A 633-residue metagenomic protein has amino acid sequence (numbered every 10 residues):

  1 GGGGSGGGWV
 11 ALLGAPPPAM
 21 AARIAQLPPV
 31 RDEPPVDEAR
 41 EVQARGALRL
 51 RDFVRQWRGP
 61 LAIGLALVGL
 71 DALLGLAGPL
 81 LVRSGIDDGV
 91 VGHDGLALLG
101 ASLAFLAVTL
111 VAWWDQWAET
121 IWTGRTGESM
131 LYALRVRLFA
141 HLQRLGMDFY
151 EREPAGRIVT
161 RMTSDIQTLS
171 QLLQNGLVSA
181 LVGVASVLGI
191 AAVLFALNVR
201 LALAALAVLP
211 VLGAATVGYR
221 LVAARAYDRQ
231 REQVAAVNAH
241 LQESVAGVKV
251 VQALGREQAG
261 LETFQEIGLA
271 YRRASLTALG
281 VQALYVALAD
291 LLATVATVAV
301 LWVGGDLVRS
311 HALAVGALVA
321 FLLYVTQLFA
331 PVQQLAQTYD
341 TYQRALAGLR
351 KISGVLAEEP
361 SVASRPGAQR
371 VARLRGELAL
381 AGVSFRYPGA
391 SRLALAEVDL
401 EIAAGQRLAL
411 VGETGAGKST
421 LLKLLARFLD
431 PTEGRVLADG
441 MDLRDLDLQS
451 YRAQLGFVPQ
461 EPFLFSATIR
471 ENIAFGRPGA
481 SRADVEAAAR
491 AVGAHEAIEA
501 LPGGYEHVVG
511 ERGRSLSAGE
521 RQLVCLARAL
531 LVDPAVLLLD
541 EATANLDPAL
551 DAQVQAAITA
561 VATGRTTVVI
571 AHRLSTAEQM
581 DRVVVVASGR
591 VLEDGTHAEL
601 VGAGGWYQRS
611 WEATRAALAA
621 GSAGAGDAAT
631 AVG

Functional and structural regions predicted by a protein language model:
G1-L76, V90-A104, E119-T123, G127 (+8 more regions): Membrane-integrated ABC transporters
P35-Q43, A66-L67, L74-R83, D87 (+12 more regions): Juxtamembrane helix-loop junctions of ABC transporter transmembrane domains
L48-R51, G59-L80, S84, A101 (+7 more regions): Alpha-helical segments in transporter systems
R55-G59, M147-D148, S164-L173, L177 (+8 more regions): An intracellular "coupling" helix at the cytosolic face of ABC transporter transmembrane type-1 domains
G59-D115, F195-R200, V298, W302 (+1 more regions): Transmembrane helix-loop-helix hairpins at lipid-water interfaces of multipass membrane proteins, especially the type-1
P60-L70, N175-R229, V300-L313, A330: Transmembrane helices of ABC transporter permease
A104-Q116, L209-T216, Q282-A296, W302 (+1 more regions): Hydrophobic alpha-helical segments in the permease module
S364, V371-G633: ABC-type nucleotide-binding domain
